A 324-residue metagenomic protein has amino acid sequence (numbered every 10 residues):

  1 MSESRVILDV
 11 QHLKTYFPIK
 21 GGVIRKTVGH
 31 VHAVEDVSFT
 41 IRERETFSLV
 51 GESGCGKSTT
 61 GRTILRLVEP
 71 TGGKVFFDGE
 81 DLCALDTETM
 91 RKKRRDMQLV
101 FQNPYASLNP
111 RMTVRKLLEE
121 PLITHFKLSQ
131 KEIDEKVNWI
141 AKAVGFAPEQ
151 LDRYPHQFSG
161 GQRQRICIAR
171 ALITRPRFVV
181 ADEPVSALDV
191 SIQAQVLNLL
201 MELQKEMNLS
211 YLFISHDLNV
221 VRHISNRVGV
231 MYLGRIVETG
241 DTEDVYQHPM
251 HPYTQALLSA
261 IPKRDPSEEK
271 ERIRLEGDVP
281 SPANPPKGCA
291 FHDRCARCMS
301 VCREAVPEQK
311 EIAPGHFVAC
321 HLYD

Functional and structural regions predicted by a protein language model:
S4-V6, I19-R25, D241-D324: Short catalytic/signature loops enriched in Gly
I24-T27, L82-Q98, T124, D244-P249 (+1 more regions): ABC ATPase NBD coupling module
G73-D81: Conserved ABC transporter NBD signature motif
D81, K131-E149, Q255-S259: Conserved ABC ATPase "signature" region
Y154-F158, Q162: Conserved ABC ATPase signature
I173-R177: A short, proline-enriched helix->beta-strand linker immediately N-terminal to the Walker B motif in ABC-type P-loop
V180, P184, L188, I192-K270: P-loop NTP-binding/switch modules centered on Walker-like glycine-rich loops
